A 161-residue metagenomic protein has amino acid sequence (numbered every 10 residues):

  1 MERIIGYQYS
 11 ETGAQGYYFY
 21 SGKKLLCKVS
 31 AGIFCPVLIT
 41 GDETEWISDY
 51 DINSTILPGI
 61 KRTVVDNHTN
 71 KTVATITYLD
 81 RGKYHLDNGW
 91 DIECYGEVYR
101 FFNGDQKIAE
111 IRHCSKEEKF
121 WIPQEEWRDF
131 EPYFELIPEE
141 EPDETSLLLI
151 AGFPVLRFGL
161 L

Functional and structural regions predicted by a protein language model:
M1-P36, D42-E45, K71-T72, D87-L161: Low-complexity or membrane-interfacial segments used for flexible interactions
I33-N70: Short, well-structured hydrophobic secondary-structure segments
I60-L86: Helix-adjacent hinge/juxtasegments
